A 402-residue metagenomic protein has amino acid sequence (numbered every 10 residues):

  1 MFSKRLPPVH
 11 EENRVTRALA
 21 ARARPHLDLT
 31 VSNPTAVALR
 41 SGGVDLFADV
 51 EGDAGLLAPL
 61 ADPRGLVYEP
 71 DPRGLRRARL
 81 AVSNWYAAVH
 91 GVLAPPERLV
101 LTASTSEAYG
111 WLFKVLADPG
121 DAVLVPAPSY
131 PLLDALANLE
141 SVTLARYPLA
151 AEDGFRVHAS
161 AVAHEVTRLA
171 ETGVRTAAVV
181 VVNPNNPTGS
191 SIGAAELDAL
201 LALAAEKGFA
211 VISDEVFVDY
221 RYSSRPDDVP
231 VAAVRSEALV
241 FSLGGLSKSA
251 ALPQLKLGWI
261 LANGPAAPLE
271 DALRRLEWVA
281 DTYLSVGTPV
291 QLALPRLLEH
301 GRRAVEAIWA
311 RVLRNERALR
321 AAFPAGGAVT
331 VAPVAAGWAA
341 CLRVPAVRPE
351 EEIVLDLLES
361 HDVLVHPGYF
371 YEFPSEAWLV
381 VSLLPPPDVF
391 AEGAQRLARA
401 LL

Functional and structural regions predicted by a protein language model:
R5-S104, W111, S285, L297-H300 (+2 more regions): N-terminal small-domain helix-loop-helix segment of the aminotransferase-like
D49, K114-V181, S191: PLP-dependent aminotransferase-like
N84, A88-L93, V347, D356-V365 (+1 more regions): PLP-dependent enzyme catalytic core of the Aspartate aminotransferase-like
E140, E206-K207, A238, H361: Helix C-cap/helix->beta junction micro-motif
A151-D228: Active-site phosphate-binding strand-loop segment of PLP-dependent enzymes
A233-L313, L401: Conserved core segment of the aminotransferase class I/II
Q291, P295, A310-R320, T330-V344 (+1 more regions): Conserved glycine-rich beta-strand-loop-beta hairpin in the small C-terminal domain of fold type I
